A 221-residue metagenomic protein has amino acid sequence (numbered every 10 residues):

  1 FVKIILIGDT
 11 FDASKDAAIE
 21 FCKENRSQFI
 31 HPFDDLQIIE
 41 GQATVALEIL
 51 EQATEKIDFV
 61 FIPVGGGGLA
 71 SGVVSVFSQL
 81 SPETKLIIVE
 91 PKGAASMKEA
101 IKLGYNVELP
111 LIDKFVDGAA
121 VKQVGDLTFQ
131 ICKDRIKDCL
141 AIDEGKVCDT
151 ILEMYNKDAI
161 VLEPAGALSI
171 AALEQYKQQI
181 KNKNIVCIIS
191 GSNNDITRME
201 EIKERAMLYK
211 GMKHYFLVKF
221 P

Functional and structural regions predicted by a protein language model:
F1-A17, F21: A glycine-rich helix N-cap at a beta->alpha junction
L6-T10, E90, D143: Short beta->alpha connector loops at strand-helix junctions that form conserved, small/polar/Pro-enriched
S14, A18, V73, I151: Aromatic/hydrophobic pocket-lining residues that form π-stacking "cages" and hydrophobic walls in ligand
S27-Q28, D58, K137: Conserved acidic residues
D34-D134, Q175-Y176, I180-K181, I185-K219: Glycine-rich phosphate/pyrophosphate-binding loop at beta-loop-alpha junctions
G125-K183: Active-site-adjacent helical/loop segments in soluble small-molecule enzymes
